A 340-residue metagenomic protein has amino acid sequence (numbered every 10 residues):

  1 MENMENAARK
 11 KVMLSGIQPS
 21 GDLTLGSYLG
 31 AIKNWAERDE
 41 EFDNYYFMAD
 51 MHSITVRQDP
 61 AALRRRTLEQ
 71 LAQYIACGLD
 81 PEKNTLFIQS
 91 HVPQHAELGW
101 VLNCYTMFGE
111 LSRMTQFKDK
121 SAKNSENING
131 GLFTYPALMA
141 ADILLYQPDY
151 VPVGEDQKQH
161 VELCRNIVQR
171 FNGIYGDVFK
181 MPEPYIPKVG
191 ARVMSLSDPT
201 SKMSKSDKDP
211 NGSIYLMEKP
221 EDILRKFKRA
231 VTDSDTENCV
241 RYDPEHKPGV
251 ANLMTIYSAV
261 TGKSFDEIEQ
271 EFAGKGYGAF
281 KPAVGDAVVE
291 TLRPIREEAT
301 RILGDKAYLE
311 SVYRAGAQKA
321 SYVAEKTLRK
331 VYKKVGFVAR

Functional and structural regions predicted by a protein language model:
E2-A141, A287, T300: N-terminal Rossmann-like or analogous alpha/beta NTP/dinucleotide-binding catalytic cores that position adenine
L14, S20, P148, D209-N211: Short, solvent-exposed beta-strand edge segments and adjacent coil->beta transition regions
Y28, H95, Q157-V161, V250: Short alpha-helical patches at coil-to-helix transitions and adjacent helical residues in well-structured domains
L71, G78, T106-G109, P148 (+2 more regions): A generic secondary-structure signal for well-formed alpha-helical elements
F108-S112, L145-P152, S258-I268, R296: Short helix-capping/linker segments at secondary-structure and domain boundaries
D119-F171, Y175, S195: Internal, conserved structured core segments that host functional sites
Q159, R165-R340: Conserved nucleotide- and phosphate/pyrophosphate-binding catalytic cores in adenylate/nucleotidyl-handling enzymes
